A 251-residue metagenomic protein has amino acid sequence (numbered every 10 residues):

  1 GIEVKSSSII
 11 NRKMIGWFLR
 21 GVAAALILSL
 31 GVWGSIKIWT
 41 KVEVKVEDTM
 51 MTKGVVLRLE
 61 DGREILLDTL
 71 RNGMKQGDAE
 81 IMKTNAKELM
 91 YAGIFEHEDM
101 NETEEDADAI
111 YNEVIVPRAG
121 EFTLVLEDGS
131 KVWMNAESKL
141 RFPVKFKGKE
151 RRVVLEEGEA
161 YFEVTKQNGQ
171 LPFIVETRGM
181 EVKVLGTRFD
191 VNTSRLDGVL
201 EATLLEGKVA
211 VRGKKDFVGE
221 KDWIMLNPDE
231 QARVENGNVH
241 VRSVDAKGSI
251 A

Functional and structural regions predicted by a protein language model:
G1-S7: A short, acidic loop/turn at secondary-structure junctions
S8-R20, G31-A251: A residue-level detector for the "anchor" residue at the start of short, highly conserved motifs
I27-S29: Active-site-proximal cofactor/substrate-binding loop regions of enzyme domains
